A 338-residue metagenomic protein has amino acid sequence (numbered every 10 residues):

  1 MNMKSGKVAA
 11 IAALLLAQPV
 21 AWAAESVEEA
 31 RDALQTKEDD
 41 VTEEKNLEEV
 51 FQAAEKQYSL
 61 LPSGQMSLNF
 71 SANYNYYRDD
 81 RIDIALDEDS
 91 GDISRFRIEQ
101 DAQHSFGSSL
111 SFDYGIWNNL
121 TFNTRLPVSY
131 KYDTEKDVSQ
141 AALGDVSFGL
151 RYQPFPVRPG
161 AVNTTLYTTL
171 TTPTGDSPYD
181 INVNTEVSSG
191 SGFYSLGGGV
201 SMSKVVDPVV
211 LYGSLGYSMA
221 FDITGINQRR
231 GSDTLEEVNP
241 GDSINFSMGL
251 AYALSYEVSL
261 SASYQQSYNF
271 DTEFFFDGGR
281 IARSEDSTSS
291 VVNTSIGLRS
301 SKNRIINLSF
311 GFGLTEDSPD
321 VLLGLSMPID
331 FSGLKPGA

Functional and structural regions predicted by a protein language model:
A23-S90, G333-A338: Outer-membrane beta-barrel biogenesis signature
A24-E25, K56-M66, N119, F155-T164 (+5 more regions): Short loop/turn motifs that connect adjacent beta-strands in outer-membrane beta-barrel proteins
K56, L68-A72, L110-Y114, T124 (+9 more regions): Residues on the lipid-exposed face of transmembrane beta-strands in outer-membrane beta-barrel proteins
G64-D79, T185-F276: Detector for outer-membrane/organellar transmembrane beta-barrel domains, recognizing the amphipathic beta-strand
M66, H104-S108, S139-V146, V162 (+4 more regions): Residues that define the transmembrane beta-barrel architecture of outer-membrane proteins
A72-R78, L126-Y132, P154, L170-D176 (+5 more regions): Transmembrane beta-strands of outer-membrane beta-barrel pores
R81-R95, D233-A338: Outer membrane beta-barrel transmembrane domains
I98-G149: Long, hydrophobic/aromatic-enriched structural stretches that serve as scaffold segments
